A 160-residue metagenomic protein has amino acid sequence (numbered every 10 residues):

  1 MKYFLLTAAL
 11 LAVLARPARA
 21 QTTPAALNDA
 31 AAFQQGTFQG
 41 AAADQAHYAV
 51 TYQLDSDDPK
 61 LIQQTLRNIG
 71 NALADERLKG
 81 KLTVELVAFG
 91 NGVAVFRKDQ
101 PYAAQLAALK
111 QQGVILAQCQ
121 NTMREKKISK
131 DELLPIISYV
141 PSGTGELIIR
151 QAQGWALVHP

Functional and structural regions predicted by a protein language model:
M1-F4: Positively charged n-region of N-terminal signal peptides that target proteins for export
T7-L14: Bacterial N-terminal signal peptides
R16-A20: Sec/Tat signal peptide C-region and signal peptidase I cleavage site
T23-A26, R97-P160: A cross-taxonomic marker for long C-terminal extensions/tails that follow the last structured domain
T23-E85: N-terminal secretory signal peptides
V50-Q53, E85-A88, I115-Q118, H159: Structural recognition of the beta-strand scaffold that forms the well-ordered cores of secreted hydrolase catalytic
S56, N91-V93, M123: Short, glycine/serine-rich, charged loops/turns that create anion-binding and catalytic segments at active sites
L82-F96: Acidic helix-start/capping segments at beta-turn-to-alpha-helix junctions
